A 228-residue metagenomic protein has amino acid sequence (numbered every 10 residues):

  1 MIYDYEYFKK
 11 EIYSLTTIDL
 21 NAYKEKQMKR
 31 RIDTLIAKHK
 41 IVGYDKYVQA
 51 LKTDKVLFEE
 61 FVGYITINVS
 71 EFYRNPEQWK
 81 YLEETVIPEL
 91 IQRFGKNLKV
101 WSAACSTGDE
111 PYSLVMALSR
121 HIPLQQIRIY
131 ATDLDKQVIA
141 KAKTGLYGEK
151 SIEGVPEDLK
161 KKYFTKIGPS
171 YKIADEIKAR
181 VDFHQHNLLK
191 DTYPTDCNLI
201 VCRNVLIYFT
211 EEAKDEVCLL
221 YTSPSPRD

Functional and structural regions predicted by a protein language model:
I2-W101: Conserved AdoMet
I18, N68-F72, T107, K190 (+1 more regions): Short strand->helix junction
P76-E84, P111, V115, D215: Short, well-ordered alpha-helical scaffold segments within catalytic/effector domains
L90-S151, V155-D158: Conserved SAM/SAH cofactor-binding pocket of Class I
W101-A104, L199-V205, S225: Conserved proline-anchored active-site loop of SAM-dependent methyltransferases that bridges a beta-strand
I127-V201, V205-A213: Extended basic-aromatic, gly/pro-enriched interface segments that bind polyanionic ligands
E216-L220: Short, conserved SAM-binding segment of the class I
Y221-D228: Conserved small/polar residues in nucleotide/adenosyl-binding loops
